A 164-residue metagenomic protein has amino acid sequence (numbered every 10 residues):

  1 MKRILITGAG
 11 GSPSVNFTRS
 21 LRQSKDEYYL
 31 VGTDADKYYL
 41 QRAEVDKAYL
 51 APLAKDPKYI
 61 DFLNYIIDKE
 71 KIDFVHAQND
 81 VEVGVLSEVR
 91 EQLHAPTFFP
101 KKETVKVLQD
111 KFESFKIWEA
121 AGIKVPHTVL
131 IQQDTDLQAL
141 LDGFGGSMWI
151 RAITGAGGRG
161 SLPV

Functional and structural regions predicted by a protein language model:
M1-K101, T135: ATP-binding N-terminal substructure of ATP-dependent carboxylate-amine bond-forming enzymes
A51-K55, K106, V129: Pocket-edge positions in alpha/beta enzyme catalytic cores
V107-V164: Active-site nucleotide/adenylate-binding loops and adjacent lid/helix of ATP-dependent enzymes
